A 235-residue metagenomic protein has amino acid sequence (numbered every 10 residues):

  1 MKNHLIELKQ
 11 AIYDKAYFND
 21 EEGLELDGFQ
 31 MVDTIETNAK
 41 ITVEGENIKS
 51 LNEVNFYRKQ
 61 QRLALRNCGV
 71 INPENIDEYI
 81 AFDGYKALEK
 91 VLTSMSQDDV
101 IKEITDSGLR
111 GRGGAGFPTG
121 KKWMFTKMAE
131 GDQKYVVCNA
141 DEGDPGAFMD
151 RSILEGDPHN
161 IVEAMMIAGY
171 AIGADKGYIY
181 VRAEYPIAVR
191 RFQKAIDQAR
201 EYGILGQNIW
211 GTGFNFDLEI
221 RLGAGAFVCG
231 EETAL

Functional and structural regions predicted by a protein language model:
M1-L235: Feature of Fe-S/electron-transfer and energy-metabolism proteins that preferentially highlights extended coupling
